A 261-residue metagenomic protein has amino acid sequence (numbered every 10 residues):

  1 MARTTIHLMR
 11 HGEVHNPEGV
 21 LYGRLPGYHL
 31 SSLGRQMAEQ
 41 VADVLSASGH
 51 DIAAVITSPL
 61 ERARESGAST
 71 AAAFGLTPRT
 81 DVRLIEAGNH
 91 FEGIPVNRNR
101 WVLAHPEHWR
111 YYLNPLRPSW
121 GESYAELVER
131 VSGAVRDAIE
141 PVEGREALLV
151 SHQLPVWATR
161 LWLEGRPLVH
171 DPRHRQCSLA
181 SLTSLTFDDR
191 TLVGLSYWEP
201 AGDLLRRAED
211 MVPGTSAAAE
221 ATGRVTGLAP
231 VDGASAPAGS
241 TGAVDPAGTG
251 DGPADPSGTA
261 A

Functional and structural regions predicted by a protein language model:
M1-R3, R79, E86-N99, L161-A261: Acidic, low-complexity terminal tails and accessory targeting/binding regions of phosphate-metabolizing enzymes
T4, M9-R79: Active-site-proximal alpha-helix that buttresses catalytic centers in soluble enzyme cores
I6, R145-Q153: Generic beta-sheet signal
V14, P155-V156: Short active-site segment of divalent metal-dependent hydrolases/proteases that encodes the spacing between
V44, A73, D137, P141 (+1 more regions): Active-site catalytic microenvironments for nucleophilic, acid-base chemistry
S48-D51, A138-R145: Glycine-rich phosphate-binding loop signature in dinucleotide/nucleotide-binding domains
T57-L60, R83, V150-L154: Short, well-ordered beta-to-alpha junction loops that form the rim of enzyme active sites and present histidine/acidic
H105-E126: Short glycine/proline- and acidic residue-enriched helix-loop micro-motifs that form flexible lids or anion-recognition
